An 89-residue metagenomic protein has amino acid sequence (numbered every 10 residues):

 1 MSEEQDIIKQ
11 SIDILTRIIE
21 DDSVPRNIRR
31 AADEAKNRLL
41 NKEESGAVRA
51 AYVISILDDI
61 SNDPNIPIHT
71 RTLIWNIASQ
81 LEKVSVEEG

Functional and structural regions predicted by a protein language model:
M1-G89: Peripheral, non-catalytic segments of secretory and membrane proteins
